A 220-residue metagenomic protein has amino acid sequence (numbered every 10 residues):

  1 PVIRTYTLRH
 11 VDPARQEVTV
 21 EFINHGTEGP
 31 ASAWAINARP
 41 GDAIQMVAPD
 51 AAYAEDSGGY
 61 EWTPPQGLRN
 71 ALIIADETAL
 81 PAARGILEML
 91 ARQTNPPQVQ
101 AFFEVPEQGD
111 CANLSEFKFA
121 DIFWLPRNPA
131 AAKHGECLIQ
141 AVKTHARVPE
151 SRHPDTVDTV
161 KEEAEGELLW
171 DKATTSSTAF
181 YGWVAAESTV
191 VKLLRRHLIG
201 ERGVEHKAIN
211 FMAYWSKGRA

Functional and structural regions predicted by a protein language model:
P1-A220: Extended, composition-driven regions rather than compact fold-specific motifs
